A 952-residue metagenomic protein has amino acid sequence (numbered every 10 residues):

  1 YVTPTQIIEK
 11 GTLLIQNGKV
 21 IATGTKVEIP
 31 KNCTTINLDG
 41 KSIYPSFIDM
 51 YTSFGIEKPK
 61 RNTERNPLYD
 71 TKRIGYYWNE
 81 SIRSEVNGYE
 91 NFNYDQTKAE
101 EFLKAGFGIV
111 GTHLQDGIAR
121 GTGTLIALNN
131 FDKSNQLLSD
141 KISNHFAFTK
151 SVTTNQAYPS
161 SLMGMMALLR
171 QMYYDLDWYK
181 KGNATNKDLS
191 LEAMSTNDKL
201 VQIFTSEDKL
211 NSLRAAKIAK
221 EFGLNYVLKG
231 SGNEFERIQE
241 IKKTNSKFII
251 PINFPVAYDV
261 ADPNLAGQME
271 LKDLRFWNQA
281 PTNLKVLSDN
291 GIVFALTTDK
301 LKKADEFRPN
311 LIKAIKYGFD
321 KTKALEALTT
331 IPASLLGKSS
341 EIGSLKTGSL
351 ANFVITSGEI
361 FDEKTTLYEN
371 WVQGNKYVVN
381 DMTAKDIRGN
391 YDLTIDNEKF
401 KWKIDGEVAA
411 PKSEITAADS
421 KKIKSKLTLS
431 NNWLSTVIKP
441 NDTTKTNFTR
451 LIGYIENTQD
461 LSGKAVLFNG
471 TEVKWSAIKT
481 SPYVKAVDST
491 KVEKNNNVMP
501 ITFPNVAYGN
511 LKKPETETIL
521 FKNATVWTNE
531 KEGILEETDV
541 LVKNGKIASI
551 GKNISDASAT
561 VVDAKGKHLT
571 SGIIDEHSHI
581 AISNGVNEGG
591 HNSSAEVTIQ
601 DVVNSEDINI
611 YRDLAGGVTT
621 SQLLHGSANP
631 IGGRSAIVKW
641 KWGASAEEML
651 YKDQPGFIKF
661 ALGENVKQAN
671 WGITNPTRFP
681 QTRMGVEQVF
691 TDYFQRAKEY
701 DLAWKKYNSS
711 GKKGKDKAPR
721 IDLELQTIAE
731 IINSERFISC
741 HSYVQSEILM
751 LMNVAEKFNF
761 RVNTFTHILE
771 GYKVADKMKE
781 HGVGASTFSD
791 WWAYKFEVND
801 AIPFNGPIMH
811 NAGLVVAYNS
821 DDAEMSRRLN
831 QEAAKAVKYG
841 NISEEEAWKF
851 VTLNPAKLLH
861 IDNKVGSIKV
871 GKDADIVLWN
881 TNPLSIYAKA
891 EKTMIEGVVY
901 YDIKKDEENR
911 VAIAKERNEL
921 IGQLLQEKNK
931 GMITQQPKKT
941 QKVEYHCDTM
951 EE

Functional and structural regions predicted by a protein language model:
Y1, M382-K403, V408-S420, S425 (+2 more regions): Tryptophan-anchored aromatic micro-motifs
T5-S46, R61, K424, E532-T570: Histidine-rich, glycine-flanked metal-binding segment
G11, L350-T383, A524, D873-I913: C-terminal cap of metal-dependent C-N hydrolases
L13, G18, G40, Y51 (+23 more regions): Divalent metal-coordination and catalytic microenvironments
I29-Y89, K104, I519, S555-Q600: Replace "His-x-His-based motif
Y51, I395-D396, K401, W433-N505: Beta-sheet ligand-binding and adhesion/scaffold domains
P59-K60, P67-Y77, E85, I249-T356 (+6 more regions): His/Asp/Glu-enriched, well-ordered alpha-helical/loop segment that forms or immediately abuts the divalent-metal
Y94-F235, T366, V372, E407 (+10 more regions): Polyanionic/metal-chelating signatures
